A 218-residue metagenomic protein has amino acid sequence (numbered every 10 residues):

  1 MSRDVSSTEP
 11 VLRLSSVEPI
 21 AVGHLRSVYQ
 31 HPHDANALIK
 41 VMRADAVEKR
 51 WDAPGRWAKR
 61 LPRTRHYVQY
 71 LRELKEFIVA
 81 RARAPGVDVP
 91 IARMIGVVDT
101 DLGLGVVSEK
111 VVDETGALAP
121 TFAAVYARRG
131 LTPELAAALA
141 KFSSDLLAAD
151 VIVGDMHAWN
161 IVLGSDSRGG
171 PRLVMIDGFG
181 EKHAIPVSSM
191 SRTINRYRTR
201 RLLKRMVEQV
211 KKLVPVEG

Functional and structural regions predicted by a protein language model:
M1-E18: Juxta-kinase regulatory segment immediately upstream of eukaryotic protein kinase catalytic domains
P19-V79: ATP-binding glycine-rich loop module of kinase domains
Q30-D34, T100, K110, G164: Active-site beta-strand termini and strand-to-loop segments that position acidic
D34, G103-L104, G170-P171: Conserved catalytic motifs of the protein kinase core domain
L38-A44, E109, D177-F179: Active-site ExK catalytic segment of metal-dependent nucleases
W57-P62, V125-A140, S144-G154, L163-G218: C-lobe/activation-segment region of protein kinase-like
R81, V87-L135: Conserved structural core of kinase catalytic domains
V89-V97, I152-S165: A short glycine-rich, hydrophobically flanked beta-strand micro-motif that places a catalytic Asp/Glu for divalent metal
